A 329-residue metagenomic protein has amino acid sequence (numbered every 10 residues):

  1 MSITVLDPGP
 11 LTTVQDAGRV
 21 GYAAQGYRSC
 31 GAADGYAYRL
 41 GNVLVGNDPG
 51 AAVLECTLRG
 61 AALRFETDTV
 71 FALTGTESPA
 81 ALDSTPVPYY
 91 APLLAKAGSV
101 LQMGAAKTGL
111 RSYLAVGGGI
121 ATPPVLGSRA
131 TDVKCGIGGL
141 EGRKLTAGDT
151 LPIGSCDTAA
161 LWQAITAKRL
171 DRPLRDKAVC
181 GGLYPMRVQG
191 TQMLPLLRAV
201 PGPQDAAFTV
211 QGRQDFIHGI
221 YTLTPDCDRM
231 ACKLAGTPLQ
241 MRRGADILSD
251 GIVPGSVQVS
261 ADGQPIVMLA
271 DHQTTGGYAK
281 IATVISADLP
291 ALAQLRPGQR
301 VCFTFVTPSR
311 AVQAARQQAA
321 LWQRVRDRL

Functional and structural regions predicted by a protein language model:
M1-L329: Conserved "landmark" site that anchors the functional core of diverse proteins
